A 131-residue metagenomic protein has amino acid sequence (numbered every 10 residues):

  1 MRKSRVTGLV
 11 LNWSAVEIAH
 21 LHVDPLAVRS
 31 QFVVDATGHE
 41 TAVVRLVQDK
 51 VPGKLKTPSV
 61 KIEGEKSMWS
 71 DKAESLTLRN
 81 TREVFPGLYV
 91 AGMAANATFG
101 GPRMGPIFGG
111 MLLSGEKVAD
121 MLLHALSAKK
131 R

Functional and structural regions predicted by a protein language model:
M1-R131: Residues forming the flavin
